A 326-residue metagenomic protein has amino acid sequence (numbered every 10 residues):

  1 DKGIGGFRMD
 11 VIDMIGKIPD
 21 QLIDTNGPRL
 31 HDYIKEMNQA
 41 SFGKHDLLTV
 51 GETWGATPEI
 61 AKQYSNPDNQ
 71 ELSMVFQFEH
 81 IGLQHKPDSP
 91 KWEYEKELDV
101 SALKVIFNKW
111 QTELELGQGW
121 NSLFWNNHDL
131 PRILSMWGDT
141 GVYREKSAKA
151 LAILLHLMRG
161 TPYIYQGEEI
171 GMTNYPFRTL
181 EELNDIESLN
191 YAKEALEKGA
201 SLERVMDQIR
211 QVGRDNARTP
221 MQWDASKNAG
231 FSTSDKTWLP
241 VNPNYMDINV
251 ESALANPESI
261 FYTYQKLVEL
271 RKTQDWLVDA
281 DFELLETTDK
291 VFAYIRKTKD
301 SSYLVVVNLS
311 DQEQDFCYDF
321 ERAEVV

Functional and structural regions predicted by a protein language model:
D1-V325: Active-site and adjacent substrate-binding regions of carbohydrate-active enzymes
